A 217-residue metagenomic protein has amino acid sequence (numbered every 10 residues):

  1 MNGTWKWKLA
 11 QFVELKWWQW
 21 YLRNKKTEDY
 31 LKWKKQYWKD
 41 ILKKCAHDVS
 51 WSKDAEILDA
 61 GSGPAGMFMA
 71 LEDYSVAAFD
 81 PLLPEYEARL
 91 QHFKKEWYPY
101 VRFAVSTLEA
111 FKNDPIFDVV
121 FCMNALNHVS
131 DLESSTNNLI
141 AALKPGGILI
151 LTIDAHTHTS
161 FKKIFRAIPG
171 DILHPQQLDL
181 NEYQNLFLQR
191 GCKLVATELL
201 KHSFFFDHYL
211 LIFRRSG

Functional and structural regions predicted by a protein language model:
M1-S50: Class I SAM-dependent methyltransferase Rossmann-like catalytic core, especially the SAM/SAH-binding loop
L58, S62-E109: Class I SAM-dependent methyltransferase SAM/SAH-binding core
A110-P115: Short conserved loop adjoining the S-adenosyl-L-methionine
F121: A conserved beta-strand element that flanks and buttresses the S-adenosyl-L-methionine
V129-L139: A short, conserved alpha-helix within the catalytic core of class I
G146-D154: Conserved beta-strand signature within the Rossmann-like core of class I S-adenosyl-L-methionine
D154-H174: Short, glycine-/aromatic-enriched active-site segment of Class I SAM-dependent methyltransferases
H174-G191: Short alpha-helix
